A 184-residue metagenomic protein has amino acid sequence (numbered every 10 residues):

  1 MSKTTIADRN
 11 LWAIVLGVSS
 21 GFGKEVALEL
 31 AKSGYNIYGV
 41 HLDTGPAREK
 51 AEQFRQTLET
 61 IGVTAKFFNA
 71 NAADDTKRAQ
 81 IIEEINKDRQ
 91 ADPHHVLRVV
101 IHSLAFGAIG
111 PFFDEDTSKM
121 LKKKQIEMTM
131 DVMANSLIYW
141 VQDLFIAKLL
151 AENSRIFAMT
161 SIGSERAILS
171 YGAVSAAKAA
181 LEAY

Functional and structural regions predicted by a protein language model:
M1-G17, I61, F68, I85-D88 (+2 more regions): Non-catalytic terminal and boundary segments that flank Rossmann-like NAD(P)-dependent oxidoreductase
S2-L42: Canonical Rossmann dinucleotide-binding motif of NAD(H)/NADP(H)-dependent dehydrogenases/reductases, specifically
L11, H95-R98, E127, S154: Conserved acidic residues
H41-T57: Glycine-rich phosphate-binding loop and adjoining beta1-alpha1-beta2 segment of Rossmann-like nucleotide-binding folds
L42, A72, S161: Active-site loop/turn elements of alpha/beta-hydrolase fold enzymes, especially the short glycine-/histidine-rich
L58-T76: Rossmann-fold cofactor-recognition segment
I61-K66, I81-F113, K122: A glycine-rich helix->loop->beta "capping" turn within Rossmann-like NAD(P)(H)-dependent oxidoreductase domains
A105-A183: Catalytic loop of short-chain dehydrogenase/reductase
